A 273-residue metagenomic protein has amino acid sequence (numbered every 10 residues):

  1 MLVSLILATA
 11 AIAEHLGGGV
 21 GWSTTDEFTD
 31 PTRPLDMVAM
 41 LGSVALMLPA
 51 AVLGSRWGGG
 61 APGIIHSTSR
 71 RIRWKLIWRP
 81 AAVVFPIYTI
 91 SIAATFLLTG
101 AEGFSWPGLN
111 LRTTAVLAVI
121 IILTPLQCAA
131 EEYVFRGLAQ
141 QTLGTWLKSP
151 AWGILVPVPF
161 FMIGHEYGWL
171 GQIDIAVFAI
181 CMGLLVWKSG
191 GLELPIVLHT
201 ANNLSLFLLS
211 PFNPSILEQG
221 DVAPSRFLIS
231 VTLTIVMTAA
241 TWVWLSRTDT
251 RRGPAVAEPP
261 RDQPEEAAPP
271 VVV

Functional and structural regions predicted by a protein language model:
M1-G59, G220-V273: N-terminal, membrane-interfacial amphipathic/helix-forming hydrophobic leader that caps and precedes the first
S4-A11, H15, P49-R56, G60 (+7 more regions): Short hydrophobic alpha-helical membrane-anchoring segments
V20-T29, R33, M40, S105 (+6 more regions): Amphipathic, alpha-helical segments enriched in basic
E27, V38-L41, G63-A130, Q140-T145: Juxtamembrane helix-loop-helix connectors linking adjacent transmembrane helices in multi-pass membrane enzymes
A45, P86-T89, P159, L204: Hydrophobic alpha-helical transmembrane segments of multipass integral membrane proteins
W57-I77, T145-V156, E266-P269: Cytoplasmic juxtamembrane regions at transmembrane-helix boundaries
A61, R73, L109-N110, S149 (+2 more regions): Helix N-cap and loop-to-helix transition residues
V116-P264: Transmembrane helix-loop-helix hairpins at the membrane interface of multi-pass integral membrane proteins
